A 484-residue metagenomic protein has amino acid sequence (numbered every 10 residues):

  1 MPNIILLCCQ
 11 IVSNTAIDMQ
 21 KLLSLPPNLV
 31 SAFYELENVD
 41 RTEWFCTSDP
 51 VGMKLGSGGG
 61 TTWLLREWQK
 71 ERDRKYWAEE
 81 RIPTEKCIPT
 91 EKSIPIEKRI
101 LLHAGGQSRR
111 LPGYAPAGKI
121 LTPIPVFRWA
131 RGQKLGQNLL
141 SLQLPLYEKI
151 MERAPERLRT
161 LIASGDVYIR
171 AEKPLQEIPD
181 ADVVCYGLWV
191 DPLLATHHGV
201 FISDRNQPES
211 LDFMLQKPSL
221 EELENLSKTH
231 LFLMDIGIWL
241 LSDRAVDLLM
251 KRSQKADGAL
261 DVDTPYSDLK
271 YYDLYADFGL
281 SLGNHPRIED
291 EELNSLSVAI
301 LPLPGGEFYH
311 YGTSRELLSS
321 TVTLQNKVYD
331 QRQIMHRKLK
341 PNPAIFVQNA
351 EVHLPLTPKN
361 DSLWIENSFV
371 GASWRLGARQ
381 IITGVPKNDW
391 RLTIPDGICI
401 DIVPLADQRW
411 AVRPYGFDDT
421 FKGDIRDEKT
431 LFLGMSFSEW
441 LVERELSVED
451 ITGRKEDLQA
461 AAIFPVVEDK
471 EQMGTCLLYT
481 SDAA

Functional and structural regions predicted by a protein language model:
P2-V12, M53-K54, G60-T61, L65-Y76 (+4 more regions): Left-handed beta-helix
P2-W77, P95-R159, Y168-Q176, I425 (+2 more regions): N-terminal glycine-rich phosphate-binding loop and ensuing alpha1 helix
V30-D40, I202-R205, L282, I288-S295: Short, conserved catalytic or adaptor-binding loops enriched in Gly and charged residues
Y34-G52, R99-L101, G187-D191, D212-E221 (+3 more regions): A generic structural motif
L36-T42, S108-G118, L211-P218, D247 (+1 more regions): Active-site-adjacent bridging/hinge elements
I96, A115-P116, I124, R128-G258: Conserved core of the sugar-phosphate nucleotidyltransferase
L101-L102, L111, I238-S242, S368: Conserved catalytic-core segments centered on acid/base and nucleophilic motifs
